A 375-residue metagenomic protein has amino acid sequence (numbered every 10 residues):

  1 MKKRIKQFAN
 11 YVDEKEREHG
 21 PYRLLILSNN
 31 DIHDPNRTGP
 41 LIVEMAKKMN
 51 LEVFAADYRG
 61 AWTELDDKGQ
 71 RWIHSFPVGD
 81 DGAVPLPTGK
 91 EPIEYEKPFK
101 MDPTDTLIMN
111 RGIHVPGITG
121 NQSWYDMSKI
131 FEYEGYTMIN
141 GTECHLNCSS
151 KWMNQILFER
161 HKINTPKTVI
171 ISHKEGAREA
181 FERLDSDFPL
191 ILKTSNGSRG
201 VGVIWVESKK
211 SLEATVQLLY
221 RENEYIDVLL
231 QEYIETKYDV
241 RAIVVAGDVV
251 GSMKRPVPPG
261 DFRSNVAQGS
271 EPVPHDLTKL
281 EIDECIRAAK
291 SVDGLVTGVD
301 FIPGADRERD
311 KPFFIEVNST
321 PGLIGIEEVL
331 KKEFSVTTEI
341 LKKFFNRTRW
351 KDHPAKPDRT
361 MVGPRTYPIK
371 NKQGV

Functional and structural regions predicted by a protein language model:
R4, F8-E14, D276, K290 (+1 more regions): C-terminal active-site "lid" helix and adjoining low-complexity regulatory extension at the edge of ATP-using catalytic
E16-H19, L24-S28, S128, Y133-E134 (+3 more regions): Active-site nucleotide/adenylate-binding loops and adjacent lid/helix of ATP-dependent enzymes
D31-K167: Conserved N-proximal alpha/beta basic substrate-recognition cap immediately N-terminal to, or forming the N-lobe
I113-V115, S195-G197, T320: Short glycine-rich anion-binding loops that position phosphate/pyrophosphate groups of nucleotides and phosphorylated
E143-C148, V249, R255-P256, I302-E308: Short glycine-enriched loops at secondary-structure junctions
L190, G251, T297, F313-E316: Protein kinase-like catalytic core scaffold
V201-A288: Phosphate-binding site of ATP-dependent enzymes
L230-E232, G294-D306: A short glycine-rich, hydrophobically flanked beta-strand micro-motif that places a catalytic Asp/Glu for divalent metal
